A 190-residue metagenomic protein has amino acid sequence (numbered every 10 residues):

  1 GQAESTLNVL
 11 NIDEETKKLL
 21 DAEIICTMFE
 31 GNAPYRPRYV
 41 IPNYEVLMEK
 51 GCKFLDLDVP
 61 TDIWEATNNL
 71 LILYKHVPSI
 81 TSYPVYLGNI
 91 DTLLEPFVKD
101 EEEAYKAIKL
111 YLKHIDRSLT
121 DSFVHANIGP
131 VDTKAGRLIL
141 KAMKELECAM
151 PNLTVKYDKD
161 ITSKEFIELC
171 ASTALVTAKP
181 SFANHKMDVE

Functional and structural regions predicted by a protein language model:
G1-E190: Conserved catalytic cores of very large enzyme subunits
